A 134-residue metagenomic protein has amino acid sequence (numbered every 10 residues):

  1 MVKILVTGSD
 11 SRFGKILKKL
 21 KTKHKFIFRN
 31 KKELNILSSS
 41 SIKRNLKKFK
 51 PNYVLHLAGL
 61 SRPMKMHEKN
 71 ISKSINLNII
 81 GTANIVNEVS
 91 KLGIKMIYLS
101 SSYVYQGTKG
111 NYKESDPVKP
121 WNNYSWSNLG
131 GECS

Functional and structural regions predicted by a protein language model:
V2-K23: N-terminal Rossmann NAD(P)H-binding glycine-rich loop of SDR-like oxidoreductase domains
T7, R29, V54-A58, M96-S102 (+1 more regions): SDR active-site strand-loop-helix element
T22-N45: Adenosine-cofactor binding site in Rossmann-like domains, unifying the SAM/SAH pocket of S-adenosylmethionine-dependent
S39-L77: NAD(P)H-binding glycine-rich loop region in Rossmannoid oxidoreductase-like domains and their noncatalytic homologs
I75-T82, I97, S127-N128: Short alpha-helix in the Rossmann-fold core of NAD(P)-dependent oxidoreductases
A83-W121: Conserved Rossmann-fold NAD(P)-dependent oxidoreductase catalytic core, especially the SDR/UDP-sugar
K119-S134: Active-site Tyr-X1-5-Lys
